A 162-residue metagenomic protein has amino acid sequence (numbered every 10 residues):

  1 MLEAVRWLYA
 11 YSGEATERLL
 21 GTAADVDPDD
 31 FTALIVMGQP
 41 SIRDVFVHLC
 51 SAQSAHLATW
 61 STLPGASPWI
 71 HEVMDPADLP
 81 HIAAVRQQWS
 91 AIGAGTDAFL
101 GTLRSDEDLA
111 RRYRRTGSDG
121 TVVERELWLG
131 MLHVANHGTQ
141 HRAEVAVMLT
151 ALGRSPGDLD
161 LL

Functional and structural regions predicted by a protein language model:
M1-E3: Basic/polar N-terminal segments that are highly enriched at the extreme N-terminus, encompassing both cleavable
R6-D75, T116-L162: Short, contiguous alpha-helical
G65-E107: Helix-adjacent hinge/juxtasegments
A98, L109, L159-L161: Short linear motifs in intrinsically disordered/low-complexity regions
T102-S118: Acidic catalytic patch
